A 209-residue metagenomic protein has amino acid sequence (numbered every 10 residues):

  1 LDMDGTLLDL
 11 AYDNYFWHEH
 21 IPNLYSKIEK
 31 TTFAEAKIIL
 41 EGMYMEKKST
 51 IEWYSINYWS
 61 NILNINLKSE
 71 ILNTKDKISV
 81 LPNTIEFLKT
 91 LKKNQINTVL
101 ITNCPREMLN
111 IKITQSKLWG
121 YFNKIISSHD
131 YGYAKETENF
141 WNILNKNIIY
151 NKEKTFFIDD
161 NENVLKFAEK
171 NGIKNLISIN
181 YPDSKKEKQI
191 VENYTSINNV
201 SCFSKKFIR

Functional and structural regions predicted by a protein language model:
L1-I38: Active-site neighborhood of HAD-like aspartate-dependent phosphohydrolases
D2, I101, F157-I158: Generic enzyme active-site microenvironment
F16, H20-L24, I39, Y58 (+4 more regions): Alpha-helical elements of Rossmann-like donor-binding domains used by nucleotide-donor carbohydrate transfer enzymes
E19-K30, Y44-K47, W53-N64: Helix-loop "lid/cap" segments that line or gate small-molecule binding pockets
S26-E41, N61-T74, G120-Y121, K152-E153: Short, surface-exposed acidic
G42-K47, K77-V80: A short structural micro-motif
W53-I62, K68-L100, R106-N110, E138: Short, acidic loop-to-helix structural element flanking the phosphoryl-transfer center in phosphate-processing enzymes
K89, P105-R106, N110-R209: Asp-based, Mg2+/Mn2+-dependent phosphohydrolase catalytic module
